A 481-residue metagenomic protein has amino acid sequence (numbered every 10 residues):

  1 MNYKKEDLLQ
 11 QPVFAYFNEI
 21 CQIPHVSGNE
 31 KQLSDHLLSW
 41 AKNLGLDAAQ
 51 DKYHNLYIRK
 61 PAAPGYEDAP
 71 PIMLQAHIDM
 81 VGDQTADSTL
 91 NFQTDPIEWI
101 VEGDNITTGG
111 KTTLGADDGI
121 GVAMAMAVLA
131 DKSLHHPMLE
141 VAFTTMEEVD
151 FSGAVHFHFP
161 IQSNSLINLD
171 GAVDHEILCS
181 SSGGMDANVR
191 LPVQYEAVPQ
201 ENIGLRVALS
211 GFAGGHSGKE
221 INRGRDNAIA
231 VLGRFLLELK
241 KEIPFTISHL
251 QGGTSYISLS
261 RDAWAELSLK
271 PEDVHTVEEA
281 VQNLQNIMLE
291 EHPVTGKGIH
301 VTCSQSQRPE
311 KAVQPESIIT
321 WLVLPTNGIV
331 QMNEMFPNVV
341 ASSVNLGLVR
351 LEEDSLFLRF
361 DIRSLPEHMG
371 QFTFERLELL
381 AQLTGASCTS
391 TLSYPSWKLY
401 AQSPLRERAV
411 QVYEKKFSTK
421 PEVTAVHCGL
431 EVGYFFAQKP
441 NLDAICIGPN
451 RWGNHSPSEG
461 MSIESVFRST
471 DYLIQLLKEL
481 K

Functional and structural regions predicted by a protein language model:
Y3-N105: Acidic/His- and Gly-rich active-site-bordering loop/insert found across diverse amide/peptide-bond hydrolases
K5, L9, E334, A341-D354 (+2 more regions): Zn-dependent metallopeptidase/amidohydrolase metal-coordination segment
Y66-N164, R190, E201, V323-N333 (+2 more regions): Active-site metal-coordination/substrate-binding segment of hydrolases, especially metallo-dependent peptidases
I78-M80, A142-D150, G171-D174, A213 (+2 more regions): Acidic, glycine-rich active-site loops and adjacent beta-strand->loop/helix elements that engage anionic groups
E102-T107, E147-V149, A154-R363: Midchain, well-structured core segments that form catalytic/ion-binding scaffolds
E220, N227-A230, R234-L250, F374 (+2 more regions): Active-site-adjacent substrate-binding region of metalloamidase/peptidase-like peptide-processing proteins
R225-E242, P271-V274, S317-V323, Q331 (+3 more regions): His/Asp/Glu-rich mid-to-C-terminal helical/loop segments that flank catalytic regions of hydrolases
V339-V426: Substrate-recognition/cap regions that form aromatic- and gly/pro-loop-enriched pockets for small-molecule ligands
